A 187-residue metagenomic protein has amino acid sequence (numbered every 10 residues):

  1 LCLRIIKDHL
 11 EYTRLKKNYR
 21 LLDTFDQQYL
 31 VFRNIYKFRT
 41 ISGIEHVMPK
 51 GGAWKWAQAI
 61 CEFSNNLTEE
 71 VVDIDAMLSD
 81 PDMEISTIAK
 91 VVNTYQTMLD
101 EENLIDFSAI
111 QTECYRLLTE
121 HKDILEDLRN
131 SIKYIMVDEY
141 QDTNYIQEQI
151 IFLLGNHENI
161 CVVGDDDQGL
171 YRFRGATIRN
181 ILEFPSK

Functional and structural regions predicted by a protein language model:
L1-E113, K122, N130, E158 (+2 more regions): A basic/glycine-biased coupling hinge at the interface between accessory DNA-binding modules
C2, I124, I135, Y140-I151 (+1 more regions): Catalytic P-loop NTPase motifs of RecA-like helicase/translocase cores
Y115-T119, Y145: Short gly/ser/thr-rich secondary-structure transition/capping motifs
L118-Y134, G155: Short basic/glycine-enriched coil/helix segment immediately N-terminal to the Walker B
S131, E139, D165: Walker B catalytic acidic pair
Y145-K187: Conserved RecA-like helicase ATPase core segment that couples NTP binding/hydrolysis to strand translocation
